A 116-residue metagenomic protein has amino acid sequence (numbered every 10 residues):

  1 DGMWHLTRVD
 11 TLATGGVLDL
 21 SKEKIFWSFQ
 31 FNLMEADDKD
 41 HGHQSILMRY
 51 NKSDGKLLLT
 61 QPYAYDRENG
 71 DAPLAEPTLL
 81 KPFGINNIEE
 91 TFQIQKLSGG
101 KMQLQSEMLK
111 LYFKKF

Functional and structural regions predicted by a protein language model:
D1-H5: N-terminal helix-cap/turn-to-beta initiation motif at the start of protein domains
L6-R8, M102: Residue-level detector of beta-propeller blades
D10-S21, L33-L97: Contiguous, well-ordered beta-strand patches that form the walls/edges of small beta-barrel/beta-sandwich domains
L20-F31, K114-F116: Short, surface-exposed polybasic-and-hydrophobic patches located at secondary-structure transitions
I25, I46, E90, L109-Y112: Short beta-strand segments
R49-D54, L97-F116: Edge beta-strand at a domain terminus
